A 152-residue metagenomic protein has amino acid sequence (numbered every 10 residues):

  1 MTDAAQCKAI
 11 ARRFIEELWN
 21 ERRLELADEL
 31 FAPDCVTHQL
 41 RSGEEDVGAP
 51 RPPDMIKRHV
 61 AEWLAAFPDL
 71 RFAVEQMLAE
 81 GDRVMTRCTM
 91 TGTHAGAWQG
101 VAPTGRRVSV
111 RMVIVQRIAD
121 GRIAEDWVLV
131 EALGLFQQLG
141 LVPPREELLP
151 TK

Functional and structural regions predicted by a protein language model:
M1-K152: C-terminal and inter-domain tail/linker signature
